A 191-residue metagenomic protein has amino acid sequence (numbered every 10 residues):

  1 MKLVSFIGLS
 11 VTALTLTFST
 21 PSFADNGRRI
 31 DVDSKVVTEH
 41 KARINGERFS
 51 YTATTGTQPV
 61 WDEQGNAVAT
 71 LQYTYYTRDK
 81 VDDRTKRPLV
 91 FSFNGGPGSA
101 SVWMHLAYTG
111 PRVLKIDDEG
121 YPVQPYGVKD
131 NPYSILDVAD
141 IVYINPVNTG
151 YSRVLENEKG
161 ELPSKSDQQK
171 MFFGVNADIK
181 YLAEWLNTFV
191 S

Functional and structural regions predicted by a protein language model:
M1-G8: Bacterial N-terminal signal peptides that target proteins for export
G8-L16: Hydrophobic helical h-region of N-terminal Sec-dependent signal peptides in bacterial secretory/periplasmic proteins
A24, V190-S191: Short, intrinsically disordered, charge-balanced linker/junction segments flanking boundaries in proteins
A24-I30: Cleaved targeting-peptide boundary
D25, G65-M171: N-terminal cap/lid subdomain of alpha/beta-hydrolase-fold enzymes
D33-V81: N-terminal cap/lid segment of alpha/beta-hydrolase-fold proteins
L136, P146, K170-V190: Alpha/beta-hydrolase active-site loop
